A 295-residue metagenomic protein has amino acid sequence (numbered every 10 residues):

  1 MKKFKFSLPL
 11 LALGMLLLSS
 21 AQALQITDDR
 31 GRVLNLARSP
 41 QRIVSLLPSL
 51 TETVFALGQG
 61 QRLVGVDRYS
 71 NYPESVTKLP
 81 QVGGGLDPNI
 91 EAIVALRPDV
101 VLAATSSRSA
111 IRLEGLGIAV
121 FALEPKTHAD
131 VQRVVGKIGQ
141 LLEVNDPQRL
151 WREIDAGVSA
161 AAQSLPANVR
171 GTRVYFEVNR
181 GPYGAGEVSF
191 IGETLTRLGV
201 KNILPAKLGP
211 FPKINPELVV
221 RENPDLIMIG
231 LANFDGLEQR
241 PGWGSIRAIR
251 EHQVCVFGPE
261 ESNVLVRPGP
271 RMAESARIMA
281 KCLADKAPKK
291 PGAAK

Functional and structural regions predicted by a protein language model:
M1-L11: Bacterial N-terminal signal peptides that target proteins for export
P9-S19: Bacterial N-terminal signal peptides
A21-Q41: N-terminal hydrophobic or amphipathic helices and topogenic motifs
L24-I26, V33, V100, R108-Y183 (+2 more regions): Extracytoplasmic substrate-binding proteins
T27-G31, V82-E91, K207-P216: Short helix-initiation/N-cap motifs at beta->coil->alpha
R42-L96, V100-S106, I203: A short, structured surface patch at a secondary-structure boundary
Y69-Y72, G184-F211: Alpha-helical, coiled-coil/dimerization segments enriched in small aliphatic residues
I90-P98, L116, K213-N223: Short helices/loops that flank or line small-molecule/ion binding pockets
